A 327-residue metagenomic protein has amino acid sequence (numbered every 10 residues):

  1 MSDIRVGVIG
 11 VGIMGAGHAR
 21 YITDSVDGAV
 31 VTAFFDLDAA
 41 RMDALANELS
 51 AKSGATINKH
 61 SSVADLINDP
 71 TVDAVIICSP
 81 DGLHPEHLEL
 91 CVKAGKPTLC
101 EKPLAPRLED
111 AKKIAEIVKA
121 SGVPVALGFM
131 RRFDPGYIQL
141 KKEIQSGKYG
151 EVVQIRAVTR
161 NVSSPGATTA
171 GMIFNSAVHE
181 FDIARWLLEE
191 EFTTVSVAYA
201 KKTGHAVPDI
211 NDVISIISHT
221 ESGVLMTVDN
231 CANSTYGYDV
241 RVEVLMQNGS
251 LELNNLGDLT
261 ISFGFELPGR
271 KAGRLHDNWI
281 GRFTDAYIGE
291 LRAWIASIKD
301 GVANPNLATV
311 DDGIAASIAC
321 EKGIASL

Functional and structural regions predicted by a protein language model:
M1, G28, A74-I76, A293-L327: C-terminal helix-rich "cap/oligomerization" subdomain common to oxidoreductases
M1-K52: N-terminal Rossmann-like dinucleotide-binding module
R5, A206-D209, E221-R292: NAD(P)-dinucleotide binding in Rossmann-like oxidoreductases
H18, A55-I117: Beta-loop-alpha module in the N-terminal Rossmann-like domain of NAD(P)-dependent dehydrogenases, especially those
I77, C100, V125-L127, V228 (+1 more regions): Hydrophobic residues in well-ordered beta-strands that form the structural core
A105-S164: A contiguous active-site-proximal alpha/beta segment in oxidoreductase catalytic domains
V162-L225, D229-G237, D311: Rossmann-like dinucleotide-binding domain that binds NAD(P)(H)
